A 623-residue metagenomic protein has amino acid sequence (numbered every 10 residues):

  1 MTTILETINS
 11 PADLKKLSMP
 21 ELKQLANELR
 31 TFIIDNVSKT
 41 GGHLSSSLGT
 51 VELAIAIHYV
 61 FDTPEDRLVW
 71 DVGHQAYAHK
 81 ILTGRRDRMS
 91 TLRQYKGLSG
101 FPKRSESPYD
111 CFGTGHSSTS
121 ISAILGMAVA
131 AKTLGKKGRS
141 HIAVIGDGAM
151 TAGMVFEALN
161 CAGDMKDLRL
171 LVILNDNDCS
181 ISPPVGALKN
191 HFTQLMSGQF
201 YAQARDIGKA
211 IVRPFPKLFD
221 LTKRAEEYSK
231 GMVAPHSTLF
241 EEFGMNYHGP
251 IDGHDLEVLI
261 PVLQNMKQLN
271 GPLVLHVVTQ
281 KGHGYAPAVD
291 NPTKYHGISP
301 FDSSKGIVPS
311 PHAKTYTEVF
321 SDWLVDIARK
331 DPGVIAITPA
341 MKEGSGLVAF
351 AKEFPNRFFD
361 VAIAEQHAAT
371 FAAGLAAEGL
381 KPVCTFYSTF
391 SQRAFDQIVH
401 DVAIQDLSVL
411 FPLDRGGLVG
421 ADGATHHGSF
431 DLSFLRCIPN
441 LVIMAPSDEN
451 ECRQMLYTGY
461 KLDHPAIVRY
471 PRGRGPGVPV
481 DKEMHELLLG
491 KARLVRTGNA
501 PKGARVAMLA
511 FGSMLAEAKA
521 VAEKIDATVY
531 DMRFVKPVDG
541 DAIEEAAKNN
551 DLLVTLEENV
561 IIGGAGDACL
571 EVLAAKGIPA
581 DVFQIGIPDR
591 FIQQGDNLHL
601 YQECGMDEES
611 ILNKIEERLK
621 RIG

Functional and structural regions predicted by a protein language model:
M1-L82, L239-M245, D252-L259, H276: N-terminal amphipathic, basic-rich helices that act as targeting or association modules
H43-M165, Y316, G333-V334, T338-P339 (+1 more regions): Cofactor-binding active-site loop characterized by glycine-rich and histidine/acidic residues
R67, T279-S391, Q397-L407, H464 (+1 more regions): Non-catalytic terminal/interface segments that mediate subunit docking, oligomerization, and allosteric communication
D178-F320: Long, well-ordered, tryptophan-enriched scaffold segments
F219-P287, S408-D414, L432-E483, E608-G623: Structural signature of the thiamine diphosphate
A234-H236, P261-Q264, H296-G297, T315-K330 (+5 more regions): Glycine-/acidic-rich phosphate or pyrophosphate-binding loops and their flanking alpha/beta elements
F301-S303, V308-H312, G420-D422, L441-V442 (+1 more regions): Peripheral docking tails and interdomain loops at the edges of cofactor- or intermediate-handling domains
D360, A522-E523, A527-A547: Generic long, charged, amphipathic alpha-helical segments
